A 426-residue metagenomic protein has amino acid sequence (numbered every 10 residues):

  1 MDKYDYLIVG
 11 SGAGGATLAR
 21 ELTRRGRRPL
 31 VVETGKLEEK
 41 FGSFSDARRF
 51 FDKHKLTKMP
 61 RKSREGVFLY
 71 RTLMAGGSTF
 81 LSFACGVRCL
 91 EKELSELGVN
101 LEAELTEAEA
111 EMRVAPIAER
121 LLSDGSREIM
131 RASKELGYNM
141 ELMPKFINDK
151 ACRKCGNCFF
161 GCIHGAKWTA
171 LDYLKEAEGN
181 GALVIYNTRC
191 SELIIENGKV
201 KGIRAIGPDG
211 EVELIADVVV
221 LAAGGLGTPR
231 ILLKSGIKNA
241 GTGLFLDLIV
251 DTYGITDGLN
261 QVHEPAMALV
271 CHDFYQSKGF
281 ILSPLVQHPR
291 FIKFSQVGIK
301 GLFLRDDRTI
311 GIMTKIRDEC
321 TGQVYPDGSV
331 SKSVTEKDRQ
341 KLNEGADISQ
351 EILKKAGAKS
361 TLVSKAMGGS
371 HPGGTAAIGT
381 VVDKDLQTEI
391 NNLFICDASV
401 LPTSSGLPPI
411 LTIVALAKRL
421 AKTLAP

Functional and structural regions predicted by a protein language model:
M1-E93, N239-G254: N-terminal glycine-rich phosphate/pyrophosphate-binding loop and immediately adjacent elements
R24, K36-E38, M74, L193 (+3 more regions): Glycine-rich loop(s) and the adjacent beta-strand/alpha-helix scaffold that form part
K58, S78, I237-D347, E351 (+4 more regions): FAD cofactor-binding and catalytic pocket of flavoenzymes
T79-R153: Rossmann-like flavin
E111-P116, M140-N180, G328-V334: Helix-loop-beta segment of a Rossmann-like dinucleotide-binding subdomain
K154-G161, G165, E192, K341-S404 (+1 more regions): A glycine-rich dinucleotide-binding beta-alpha-beta segment and adjacent secondary-structure elements that constitute
G156-D217: Helical element adjacent to the flavin cofactor pocket in flavoenzyme catalytic cores
L411-P426: An active-site-proximal "capping" alpha-helix that borders the catalytic cofactor pocket
